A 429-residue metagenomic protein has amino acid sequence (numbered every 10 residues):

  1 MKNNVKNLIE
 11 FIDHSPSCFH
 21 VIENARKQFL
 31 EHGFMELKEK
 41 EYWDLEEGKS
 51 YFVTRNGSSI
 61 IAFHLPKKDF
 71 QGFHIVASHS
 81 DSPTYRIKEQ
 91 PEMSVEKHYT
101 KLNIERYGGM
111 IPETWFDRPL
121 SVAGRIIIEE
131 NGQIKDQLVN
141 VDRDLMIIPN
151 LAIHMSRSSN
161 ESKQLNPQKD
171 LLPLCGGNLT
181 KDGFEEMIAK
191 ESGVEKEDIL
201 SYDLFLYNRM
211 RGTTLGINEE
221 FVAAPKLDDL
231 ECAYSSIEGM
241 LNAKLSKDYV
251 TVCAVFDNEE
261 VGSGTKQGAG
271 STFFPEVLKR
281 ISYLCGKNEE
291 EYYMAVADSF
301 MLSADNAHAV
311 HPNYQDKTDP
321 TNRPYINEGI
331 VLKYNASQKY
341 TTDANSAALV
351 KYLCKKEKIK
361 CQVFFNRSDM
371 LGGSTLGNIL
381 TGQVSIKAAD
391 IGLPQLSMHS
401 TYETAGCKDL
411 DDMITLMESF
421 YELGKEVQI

Functional and structural regions predicted by a protein language model:
M1-I429: N-terminal hydrophobic/helix-forming segments and targeting peptides
